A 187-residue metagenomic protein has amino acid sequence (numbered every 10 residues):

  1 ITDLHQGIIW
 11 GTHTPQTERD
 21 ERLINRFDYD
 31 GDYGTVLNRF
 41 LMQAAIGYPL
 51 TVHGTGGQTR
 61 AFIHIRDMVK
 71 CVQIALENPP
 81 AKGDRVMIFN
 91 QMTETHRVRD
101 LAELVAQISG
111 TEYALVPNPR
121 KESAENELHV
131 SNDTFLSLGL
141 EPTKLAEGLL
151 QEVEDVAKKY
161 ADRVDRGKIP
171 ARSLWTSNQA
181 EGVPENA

Functional and structural regions predicted by a protein language model:
I1-F27, T51: Conserved beta-loop-beta element that borders a ligand/cofactor-binding pocket
Q6, W10, Y33, I46 (+1 more regions): Short glycine-rich loop/turn motifs that provide flexible caps or phosphate-binding loops at active sites
W10, T14, L37, G57-T59: Short, flexible micro-motifs
F27-N38, A61-F62: Short-chain dehydrogenase/reductase
M42-A187: C-terminal substrate-binding subdomain of Rossmann-fold SDR/epimerase-dehydratase oxidoreductases
